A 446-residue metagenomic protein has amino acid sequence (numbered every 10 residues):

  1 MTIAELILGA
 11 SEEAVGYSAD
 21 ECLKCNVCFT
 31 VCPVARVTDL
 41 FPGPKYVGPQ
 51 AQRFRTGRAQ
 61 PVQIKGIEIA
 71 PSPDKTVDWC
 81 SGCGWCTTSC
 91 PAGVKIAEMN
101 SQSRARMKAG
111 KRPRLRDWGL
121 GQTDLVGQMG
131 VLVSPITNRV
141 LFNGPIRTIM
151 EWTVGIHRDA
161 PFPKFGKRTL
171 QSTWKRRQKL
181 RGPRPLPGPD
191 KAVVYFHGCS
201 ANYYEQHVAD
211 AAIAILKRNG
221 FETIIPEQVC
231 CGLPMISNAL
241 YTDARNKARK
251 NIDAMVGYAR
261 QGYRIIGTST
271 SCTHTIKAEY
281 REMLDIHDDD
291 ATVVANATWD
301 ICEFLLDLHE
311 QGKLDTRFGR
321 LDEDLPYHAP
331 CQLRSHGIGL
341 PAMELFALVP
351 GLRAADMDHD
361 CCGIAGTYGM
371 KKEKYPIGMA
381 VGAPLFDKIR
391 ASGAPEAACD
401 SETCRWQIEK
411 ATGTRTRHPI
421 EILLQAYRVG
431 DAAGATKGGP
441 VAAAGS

Functional and structural regions predicted by a protein language model:
M1, F29, E344-A347: Signature of N-terminal electron-transfer/Fe-S-associated modules in redox systems
M1-S11, A35-K75, G93-W118, R417-L424: Non-heme iron-sulfur electron-transfer modules
I7-A19, K65-V77, K217-N219, A347-G351: Short, intrinsically disordered, charge-biased short linear motifs at domain edges
G9-L23, A35, D39, A239 (+1 more regions): A short N-terminal beta->alpha junction/helix N-cap motif
E13-A14, G82-G84, N246-K247, V381: Short, glycine/acidic-rich beta->alpha junctions
V15-A35, A70-V94, V126-V131, Y203 (+2 more regions): Cysteine-centered iron-sulfur cluster-binding motifs in ferredoxin-type domains/subunits of redox enzymes
I96-S446: Iron-sulfur cluster-binding electron-transfer modules in prokaryotic oxidoreductases
